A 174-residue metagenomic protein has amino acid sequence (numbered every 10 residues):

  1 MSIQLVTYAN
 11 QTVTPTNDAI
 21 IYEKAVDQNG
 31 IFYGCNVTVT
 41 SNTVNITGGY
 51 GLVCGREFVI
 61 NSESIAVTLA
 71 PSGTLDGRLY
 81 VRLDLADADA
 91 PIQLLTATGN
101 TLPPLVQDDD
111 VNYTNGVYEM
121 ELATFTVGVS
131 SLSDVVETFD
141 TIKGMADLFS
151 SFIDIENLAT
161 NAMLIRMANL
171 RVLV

Functional and structural regions predicted by a protein language model:
M1-G51: N-terminal "first-domain core" detector
M1-Y8, I153-V174: Viral virion structural and adsorption modules
I3-Q11, T43-E156: Beta-strand-rich solenoidal segments
T14-P15, A19-G30, Y80-D84, Q93-L95 (+3 more regions): N-terminal, helix-rich and Lys/Arg-enriched segments in bacterial and organellar proteins
E23-K24, N29, Y33-C35, T114-Y118 (+3 more regions): A ubiquitous, low-specificity "background" feature that marks scattered single residues across proteins without
V37, A123-F125, L164: Assembly/interface hotspot detector across virion components, adhesins/toxins, and nucleic-acid enzymes
